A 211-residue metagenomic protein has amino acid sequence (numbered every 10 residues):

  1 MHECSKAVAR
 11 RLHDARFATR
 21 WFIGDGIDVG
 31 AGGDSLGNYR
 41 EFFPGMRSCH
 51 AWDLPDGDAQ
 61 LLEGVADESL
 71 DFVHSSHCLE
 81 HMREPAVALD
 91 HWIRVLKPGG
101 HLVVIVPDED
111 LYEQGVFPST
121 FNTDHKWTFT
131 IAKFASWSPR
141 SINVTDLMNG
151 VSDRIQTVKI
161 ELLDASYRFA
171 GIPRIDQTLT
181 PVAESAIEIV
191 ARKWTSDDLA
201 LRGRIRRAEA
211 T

Functional and structural regions predicted by a protein language model:
M1-F72, S152, E161-R174, P181-T211: Conserved N-terminal segment of class I S-adenosyl-L-methionine
W21, A86-I93, H101-T211: S-adenosyl-L-methionine-dependent methyltransferase catalytic module, highlighting the catalytic core
D28, S75, V104: Redox-cofactor binding/interface segments in oxidoreductases and associated redox assembly factors
G37-R40, E84, Q114-G115: Short glycine-/acidic-enriched loop or helix-start segments at secondary-structure transitions that form or flank
L70, E84-V87: Residue-level recognition of oxygen-bearing side chains
F72-C78: A short beta-strand submotif of the Rossmann-like class I SAM-dependent methyltransferase core that lines
M82-R83, L96-K97: Helix-to-beta-strand junctions that scaffold the AdoMet/dcAdoMet cofactor pocket in Class I SAM-dependent enzymes
